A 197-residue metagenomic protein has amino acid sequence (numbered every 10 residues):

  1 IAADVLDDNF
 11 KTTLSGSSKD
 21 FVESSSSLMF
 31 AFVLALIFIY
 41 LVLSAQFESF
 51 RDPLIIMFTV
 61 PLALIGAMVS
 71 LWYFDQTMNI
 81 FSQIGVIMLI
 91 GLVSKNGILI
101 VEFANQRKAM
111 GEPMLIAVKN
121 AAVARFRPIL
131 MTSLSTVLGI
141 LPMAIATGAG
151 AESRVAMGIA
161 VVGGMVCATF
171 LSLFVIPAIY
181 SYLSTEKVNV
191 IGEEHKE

Functional and structural regions predicted by a protein language model:
I1-E186: C-terminal transmembrane helical bundles of large multi-pass transporters and their helix-start/helix-kink determinants
V188-E197: Cytosolic juxtamembrane C-terminal amphipathic helix followed by a basic/polar low-complexity tail immediately after
